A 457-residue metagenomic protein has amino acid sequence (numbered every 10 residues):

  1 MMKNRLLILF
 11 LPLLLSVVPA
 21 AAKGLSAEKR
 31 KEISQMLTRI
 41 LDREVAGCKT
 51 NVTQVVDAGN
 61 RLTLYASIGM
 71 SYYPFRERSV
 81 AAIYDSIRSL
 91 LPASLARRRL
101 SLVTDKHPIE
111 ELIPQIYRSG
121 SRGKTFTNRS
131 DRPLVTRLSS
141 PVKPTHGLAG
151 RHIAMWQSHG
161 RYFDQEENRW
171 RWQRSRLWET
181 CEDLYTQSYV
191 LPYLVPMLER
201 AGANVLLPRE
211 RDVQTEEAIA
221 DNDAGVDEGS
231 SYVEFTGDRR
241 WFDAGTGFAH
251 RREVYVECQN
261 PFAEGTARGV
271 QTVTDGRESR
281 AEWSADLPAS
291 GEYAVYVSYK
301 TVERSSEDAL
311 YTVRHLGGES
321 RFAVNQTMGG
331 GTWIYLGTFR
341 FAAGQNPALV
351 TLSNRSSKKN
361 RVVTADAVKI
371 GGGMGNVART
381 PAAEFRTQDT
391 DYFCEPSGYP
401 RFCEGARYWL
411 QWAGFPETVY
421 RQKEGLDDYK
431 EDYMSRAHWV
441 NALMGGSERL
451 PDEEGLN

Functional and structural regions predicted by a protein language model:
L37, L41, S71-R99: Short, non-transmembrane amphipathic alpha-helical segments
T38-S67: Short edge beta-strands and adjacent turn/loop segments
L148-D238, A378-N457: Catalytic-core regions of hydrolytic enzymes
Q259-S279: Extracellular beta-rich ligand/substrate-recognition surface
S279-E303: A short beta-strand element within beta-rich, extracytoplasmic domains of secreted/secretory-pathway proteins
T301-S320: Short, surface-exposed beta-strand/strand-loop-strand elements in extracellular ectodomains
L316-N346: Extracellular carbohydrate recognition and processing domains and analogous Trp-centered ligand-binding platforms
V350-V362: Short beta-strand-plus-loop segments that form exposed binding edges in beta-rich domains
